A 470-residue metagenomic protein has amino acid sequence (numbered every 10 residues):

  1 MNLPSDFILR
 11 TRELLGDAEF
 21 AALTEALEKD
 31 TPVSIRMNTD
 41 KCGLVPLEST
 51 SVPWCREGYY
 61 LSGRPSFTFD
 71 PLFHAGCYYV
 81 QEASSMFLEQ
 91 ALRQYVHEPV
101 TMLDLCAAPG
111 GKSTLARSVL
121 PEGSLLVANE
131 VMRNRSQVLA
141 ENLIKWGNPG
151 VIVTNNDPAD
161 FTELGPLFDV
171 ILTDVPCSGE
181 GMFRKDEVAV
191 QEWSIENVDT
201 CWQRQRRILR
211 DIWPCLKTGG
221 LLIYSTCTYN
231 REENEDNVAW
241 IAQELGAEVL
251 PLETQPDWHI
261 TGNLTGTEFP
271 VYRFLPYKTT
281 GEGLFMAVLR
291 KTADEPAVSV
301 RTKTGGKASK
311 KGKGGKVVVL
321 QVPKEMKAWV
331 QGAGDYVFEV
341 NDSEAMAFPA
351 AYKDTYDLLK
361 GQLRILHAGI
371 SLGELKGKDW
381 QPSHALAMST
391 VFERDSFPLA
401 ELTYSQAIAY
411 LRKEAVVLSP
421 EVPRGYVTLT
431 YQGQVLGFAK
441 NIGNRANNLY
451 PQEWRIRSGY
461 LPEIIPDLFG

Functional and structural regions predicted by a protein language model:
M1-G43, L284, T292-G470: Polybasic, low-complexity RNA-engagement segments
T31-F87: Conserved AdoMet
E98-A108: Conserved class I S-adenosyl-L-methionine
P109-E122: Conserved SAM-binding loop of SAM-dependent methyltransferases across substrates and taxa, primarily the Class I
P121, L216-T218: Helix-to-beta-strand junctions that scaffold the AdoMet/dcAdoMet cofactor pocket in Class I SAM-dependent enzymes
N129-P166, T173: S-adenosyl-L-methionine
N134, D169-D211, I223, C227-N234 (+1 more regions): Mobile active-site "lid"/loop adjacent to the S-adenosyl-L-methionine
F168, L221-Y224, Y229-M346, A351: Class I S-adenosyl-L-methionine
